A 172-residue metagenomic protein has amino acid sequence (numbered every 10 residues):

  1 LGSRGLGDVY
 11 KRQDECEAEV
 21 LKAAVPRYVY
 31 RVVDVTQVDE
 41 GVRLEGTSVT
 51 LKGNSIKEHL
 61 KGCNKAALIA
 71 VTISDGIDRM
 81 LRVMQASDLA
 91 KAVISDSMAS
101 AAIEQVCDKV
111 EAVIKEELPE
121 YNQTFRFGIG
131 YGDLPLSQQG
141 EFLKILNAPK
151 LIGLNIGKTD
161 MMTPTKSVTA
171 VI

Functional and structural regions predicted by a protein language model:
L1-Y10: Single conserved hydrophobic/aromatic residue that forms the stacking wall/gate of nucleotide- or nucleobase-binding
K11-V20, M80: Active-site bordering "gate/hinge" segments that shape substrate access to catalytic or cofactor-binding pockets
E17-A24, I114, L118: Structural signal for hydrophobic packing residues in well-ordered secondary-structure cores of soluble enzyme domains
V20, A67-V71, F142, L154: Generic structural hydrophobic/aromatic packing signal, biased to beta-strands
L21-C63: N-terminal low-complexity, intrinsically disordered segments
I56-Y131: Conserved mixed alpha/beta catalytic, RNA-binding, or beta-rich assembly cores of soluble enzyme, regulatory
Y121-I172: Short terminal or interdomain "cap/linker" segment that borders an active site or interface and mediates
